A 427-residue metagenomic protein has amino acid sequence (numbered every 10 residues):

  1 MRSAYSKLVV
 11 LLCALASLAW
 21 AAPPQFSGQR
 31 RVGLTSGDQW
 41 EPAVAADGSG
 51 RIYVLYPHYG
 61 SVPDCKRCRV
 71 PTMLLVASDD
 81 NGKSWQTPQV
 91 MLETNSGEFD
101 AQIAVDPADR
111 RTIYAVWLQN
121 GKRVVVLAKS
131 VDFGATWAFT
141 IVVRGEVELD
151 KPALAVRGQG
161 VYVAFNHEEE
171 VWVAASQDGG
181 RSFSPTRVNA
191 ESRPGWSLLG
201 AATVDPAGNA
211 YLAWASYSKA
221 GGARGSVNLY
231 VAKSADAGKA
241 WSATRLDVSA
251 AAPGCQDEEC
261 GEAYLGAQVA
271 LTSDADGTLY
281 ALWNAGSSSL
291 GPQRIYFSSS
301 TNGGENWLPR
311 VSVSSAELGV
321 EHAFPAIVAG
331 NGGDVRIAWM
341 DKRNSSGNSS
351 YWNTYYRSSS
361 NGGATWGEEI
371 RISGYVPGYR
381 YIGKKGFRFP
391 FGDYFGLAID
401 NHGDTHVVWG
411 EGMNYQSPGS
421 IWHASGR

Functional and structural regions predicted by a protein language model:
M1-V9: Bacterial N-terminal signal peptides that target proteins for export
V9-S17: Bacterial N-terminal signal peptides
A21-R427: Extracellular, repeat-based ectodomains that mediate carbohydrate processing or recognition
